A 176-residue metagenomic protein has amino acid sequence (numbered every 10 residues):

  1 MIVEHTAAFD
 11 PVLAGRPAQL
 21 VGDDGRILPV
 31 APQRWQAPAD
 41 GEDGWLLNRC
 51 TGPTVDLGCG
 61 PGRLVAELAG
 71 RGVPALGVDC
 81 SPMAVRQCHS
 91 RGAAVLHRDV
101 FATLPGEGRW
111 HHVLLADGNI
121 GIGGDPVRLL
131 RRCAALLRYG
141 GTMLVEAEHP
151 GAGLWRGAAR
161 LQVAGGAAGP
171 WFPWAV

Functional and structural regions predicted by a protein language model:
M1-R49: S-adenosyl-L-methionine
T51-G60: Conserved class I S-adenosyl-L-methionine
S81: Conserved SAM/SAH-binding beta-strand->alpha-helix loop
G92-A102: Conserved SAM-binding strand-loop segment of SAM-dependent methyltransferases
W110-V127: A short SAM/SAH-binding and catalytic strip from SAM-dependent methyltransferases
V127-Y139: A short glycine-rich, Lys/Arg-flanked "PGG" loop and its adjoining helix->strand segment in the class I
G140-E148: Conserved beta-strand signature within the Rossmann-like core of class I S-adenosyl-L-methionine
G169-V176: Short alpha-helix
